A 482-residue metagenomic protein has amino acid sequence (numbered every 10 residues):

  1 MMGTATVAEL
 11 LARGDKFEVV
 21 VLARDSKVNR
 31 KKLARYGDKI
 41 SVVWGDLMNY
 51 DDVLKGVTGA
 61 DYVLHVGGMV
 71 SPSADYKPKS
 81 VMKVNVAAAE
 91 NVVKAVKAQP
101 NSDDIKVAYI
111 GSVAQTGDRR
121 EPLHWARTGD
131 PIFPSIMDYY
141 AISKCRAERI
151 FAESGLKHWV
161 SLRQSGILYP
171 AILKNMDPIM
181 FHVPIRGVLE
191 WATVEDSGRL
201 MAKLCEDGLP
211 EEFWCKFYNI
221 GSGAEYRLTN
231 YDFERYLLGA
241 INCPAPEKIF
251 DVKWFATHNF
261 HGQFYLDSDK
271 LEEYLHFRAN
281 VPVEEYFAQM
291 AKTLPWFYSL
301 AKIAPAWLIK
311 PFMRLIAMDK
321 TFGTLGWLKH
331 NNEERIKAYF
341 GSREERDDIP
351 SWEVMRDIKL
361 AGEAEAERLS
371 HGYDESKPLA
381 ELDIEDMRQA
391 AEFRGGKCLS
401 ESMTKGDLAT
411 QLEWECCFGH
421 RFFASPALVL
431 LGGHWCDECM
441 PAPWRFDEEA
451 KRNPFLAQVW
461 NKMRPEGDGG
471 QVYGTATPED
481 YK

Functional and structural regions predicted by a protein language model:
G3-T4: N-terminal Rossmann-fold NAD(P) dinucleotide-binding loop
Y36-A87: NAD(P)H-binding glycine-rich loop region in Rossmannoid oxidoreductase-like domains and their noncatalytic homologs
M48, Y76, S80-N91, P134 (+3 more regions): Glycine-rich NAD(P)-binding loop of the Rossmann-fold in SDR/ketoreductase-type enzymes
M69, A87-M137: Conserved Rossmann-fold NAD(P)-dependent oxidoreductase catalytic core, especially the SDR/UDP-sugar
K83, Q115-V160, H182-I185: Catalytic helix-loop patch of NAD(P)-dependent Rossmann-fold dehydrogenases
M137, R149-K203, E234-G239: NAD(P)-dependent short-chain dehydrogenase/reductase
L200-Y274, E284-A366: Mid/C-terminal beta-alpha module of Rossmann-like enzyme folds, strongest in SDR-family dehydrogenases/epimerases
I349-K482: Functional cation/ligand-contacting sites centered on basic and imidazole/sulfhydryl donors
